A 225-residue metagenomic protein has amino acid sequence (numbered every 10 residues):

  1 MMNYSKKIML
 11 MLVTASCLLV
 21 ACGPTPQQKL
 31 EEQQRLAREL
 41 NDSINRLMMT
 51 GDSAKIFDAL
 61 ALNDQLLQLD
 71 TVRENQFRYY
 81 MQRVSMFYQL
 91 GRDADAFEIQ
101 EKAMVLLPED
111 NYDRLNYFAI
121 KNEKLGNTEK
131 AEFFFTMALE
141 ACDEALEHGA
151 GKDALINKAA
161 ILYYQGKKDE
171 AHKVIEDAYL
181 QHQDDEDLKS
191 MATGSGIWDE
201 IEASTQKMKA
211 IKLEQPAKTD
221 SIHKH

Functional and structural regions predicted by a protein language model:
M1-C22: Sec-dependent bacterial lipoprotein signal peptides
C22-N75: N-terminal leader/linker segments that initiate helical-solenoid repeat arrays
R35-L36, K55, E74-R78, D110 (+2 more regions): Structural signature of alpha-solenoid helical repeat junctions
A59, N63-L66, A103, A138 (+3 more regions): Alpha-helical solenoid scaffolds that mediate protein-protein interactions, centered on TPR/SEL1-like repeats but also
F77-L155: Alpha-helical adaptor scaffolds
Q89, K124, Y164, I197-I201: Register position in tetratricopeptide repeats
K168-H225: Terminal, low-structured helical/coil segments at or just beyond the last alpha-helical repeat
